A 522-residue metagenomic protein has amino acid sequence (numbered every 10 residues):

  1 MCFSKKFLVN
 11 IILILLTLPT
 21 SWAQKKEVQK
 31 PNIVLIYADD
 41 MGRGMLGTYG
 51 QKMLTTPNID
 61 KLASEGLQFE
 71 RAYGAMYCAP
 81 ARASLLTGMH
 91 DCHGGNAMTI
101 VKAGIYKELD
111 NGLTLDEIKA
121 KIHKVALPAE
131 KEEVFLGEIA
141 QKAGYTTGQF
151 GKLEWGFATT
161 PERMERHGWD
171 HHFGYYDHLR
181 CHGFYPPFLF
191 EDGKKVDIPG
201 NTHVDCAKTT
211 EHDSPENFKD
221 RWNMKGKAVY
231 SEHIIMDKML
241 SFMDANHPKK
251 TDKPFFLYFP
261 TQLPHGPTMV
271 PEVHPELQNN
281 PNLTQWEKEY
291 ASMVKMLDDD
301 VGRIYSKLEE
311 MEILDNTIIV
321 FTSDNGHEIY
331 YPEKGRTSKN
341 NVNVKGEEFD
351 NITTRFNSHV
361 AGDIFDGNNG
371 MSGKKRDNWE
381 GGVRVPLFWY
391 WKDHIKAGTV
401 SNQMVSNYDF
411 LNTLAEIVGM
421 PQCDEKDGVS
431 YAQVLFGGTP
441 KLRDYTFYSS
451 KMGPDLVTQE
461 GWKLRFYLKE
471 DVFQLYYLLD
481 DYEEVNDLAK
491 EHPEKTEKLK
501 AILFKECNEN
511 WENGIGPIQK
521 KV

Functional and structural regions predicted by a protein language model:
M1-V28: Bacterial Sec-dependent N-terminal signal peptides
W22-K25, D170-R180, E348-E380, H394-T399 (+2 more regions): C-terminal cap/loop subdomain of S1 sulfatases and analogous C-terminal strand-loop tails that border
Q24-P31, A38, G42-R43, Q68 (+11 more regions): Long, internal low-complexity/basic segments
Q51-A83, G88-C92, T146-T147, D170-Y176 (+1 more regions): Short, structured active-site-proximal loop/turn typified by the sulfatase FGly-forming signature C/S-X-P-X-R
Q51-T56, Y73-Y77, H123-V134, D197-G200 (+8 more regions): A short beta-strand-to-alpha-helix junction
L54, T160-G168, P267-P271, E310-W391: Histidine-centered active-site microenvironments of extracellular/periplasmic hydrolases and transferases
I100-Y145, L153-D252, T261-L277, P281-A291: Formylglycine-dependent
Y230-K249, E276-T317, H327, R336-D366: A long, amphipathic alpha-helix that forms part of the scaffold/cap immediately adjacent to metal-dependent active
